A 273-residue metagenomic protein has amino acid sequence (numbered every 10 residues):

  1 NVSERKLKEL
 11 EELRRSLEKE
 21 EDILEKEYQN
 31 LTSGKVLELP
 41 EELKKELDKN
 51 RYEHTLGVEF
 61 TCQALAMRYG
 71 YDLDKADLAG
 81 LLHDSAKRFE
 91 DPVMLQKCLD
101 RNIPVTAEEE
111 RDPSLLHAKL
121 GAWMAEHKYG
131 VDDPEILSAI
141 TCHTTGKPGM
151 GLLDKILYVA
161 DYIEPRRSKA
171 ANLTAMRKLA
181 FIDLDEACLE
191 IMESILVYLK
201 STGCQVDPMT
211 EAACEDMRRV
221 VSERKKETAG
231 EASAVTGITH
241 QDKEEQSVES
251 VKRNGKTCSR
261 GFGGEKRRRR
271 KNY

Functional and structural regions predicted by a protein language model:
S3, S16, S233, S247-S250 (+1 more regions): Serine residues within intrinsically disordered or low-complexity segments
L10-L13, L17, L24: The feature captures the hydrophobic core positions of alpha-helical coiled-coils
E27, L31-L47: Generic N-terminal amphipathic, Lys/Arg-enriched alpha-helix
E42-E46, H54, Q63, R68-E190 (+1 more regions): Divalent metal-dependent catalytic cores for phosphoryl transfer on phosphate-bearing substrates
Y198-G230: Charged phosphate-binding loop/patch that engages nucleotide di/tri-phosphates or the phosphate backbone of nucleic
T228-T239, T257: Ala/Thr-enriched low-complexity intrinsically disordered regions
H240-Y273: Long, low-complexity, intrinsically disordered segments
